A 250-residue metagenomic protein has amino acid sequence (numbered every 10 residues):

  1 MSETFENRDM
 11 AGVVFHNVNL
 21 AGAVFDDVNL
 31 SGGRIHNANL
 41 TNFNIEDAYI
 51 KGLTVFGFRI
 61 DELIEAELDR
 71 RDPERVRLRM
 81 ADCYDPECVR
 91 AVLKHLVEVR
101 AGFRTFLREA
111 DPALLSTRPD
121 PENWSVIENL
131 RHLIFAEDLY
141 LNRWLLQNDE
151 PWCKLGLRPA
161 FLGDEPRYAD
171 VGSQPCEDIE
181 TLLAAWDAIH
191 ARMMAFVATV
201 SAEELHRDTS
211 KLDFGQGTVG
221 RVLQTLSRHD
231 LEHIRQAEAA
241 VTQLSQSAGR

Functional and structural regions predicted by a protein language model:
M1-R70: Tandem repeat scaffolds
E6, H16, D26, R100-G102 (+4 more regions): Short, flexible segments with low predicted structural confidence
F58, Y84-E87, A110, W124 (+3 more regions): Short coil/turn linker and secondary-structure boundary residues
I64-K94, L141-W186, Q243-R250: Short, helix-capping/interhelical loops that line the mouth of catalytic, cofactor-, or ligand-binding pockets
A81-L139: Conserved small-residue-rich
A91-G102, T181-A195, R228, E232: A non-catalytic, amphipathic alpha-helix used as a structural packing/dimerization or gating element in enzyme scaffolds
S116-R167, A191-A198, L205-R250: Short, contiguous alpha-helical
